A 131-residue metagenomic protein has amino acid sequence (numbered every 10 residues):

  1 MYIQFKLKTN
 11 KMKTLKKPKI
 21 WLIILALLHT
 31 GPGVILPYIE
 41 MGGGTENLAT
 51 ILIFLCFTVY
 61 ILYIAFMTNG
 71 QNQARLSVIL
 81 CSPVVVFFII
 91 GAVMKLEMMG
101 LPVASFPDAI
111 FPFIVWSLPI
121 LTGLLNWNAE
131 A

Functional and structural regions predicted by a protein language model:
M1-K11, I61-L62: Short, Lys/Arg-enriched N-terminal segments with co-localized hydrophobic residues within the first ~10-30 amino acids
M12-E40: N-terminal signal-anchor transmembrane alpha-helix
M12-L15, F66-R75, L101-V103, A131: Membrane-interface helix-boundary motifs at transmembrane edges
I20, W116-A131: Membrane-water interface at the C-terminal end of transmembrane alpha helices
L27-P32, T45-F66, S82-V86: Core segments of alpha-helical transmembrane spans in multipass integral membrane proteins
N47-F57, F106-S117: Alpha-helical transmembrane segments of polytopic membrane proteins
I53-I61, L76-K95, W116-P119: Hydrophobic alpha-helical membrane segments
I89-F111, W127-A129: Membrane-helix boundary connector in multi-pass membrane proteins
